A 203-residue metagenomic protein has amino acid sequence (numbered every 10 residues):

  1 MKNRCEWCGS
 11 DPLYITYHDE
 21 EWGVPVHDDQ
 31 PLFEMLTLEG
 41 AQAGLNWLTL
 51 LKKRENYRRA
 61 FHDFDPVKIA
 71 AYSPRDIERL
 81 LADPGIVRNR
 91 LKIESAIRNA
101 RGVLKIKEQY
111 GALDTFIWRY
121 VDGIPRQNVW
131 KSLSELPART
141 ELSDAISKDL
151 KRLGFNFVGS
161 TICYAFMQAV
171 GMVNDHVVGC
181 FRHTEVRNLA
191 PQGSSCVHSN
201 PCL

Functional and structural regions predicted by a protein language model:
M1-L203: HhH-family (HhH-GPD) DNA N-glycosylase catalytic core used in base-excision repair
